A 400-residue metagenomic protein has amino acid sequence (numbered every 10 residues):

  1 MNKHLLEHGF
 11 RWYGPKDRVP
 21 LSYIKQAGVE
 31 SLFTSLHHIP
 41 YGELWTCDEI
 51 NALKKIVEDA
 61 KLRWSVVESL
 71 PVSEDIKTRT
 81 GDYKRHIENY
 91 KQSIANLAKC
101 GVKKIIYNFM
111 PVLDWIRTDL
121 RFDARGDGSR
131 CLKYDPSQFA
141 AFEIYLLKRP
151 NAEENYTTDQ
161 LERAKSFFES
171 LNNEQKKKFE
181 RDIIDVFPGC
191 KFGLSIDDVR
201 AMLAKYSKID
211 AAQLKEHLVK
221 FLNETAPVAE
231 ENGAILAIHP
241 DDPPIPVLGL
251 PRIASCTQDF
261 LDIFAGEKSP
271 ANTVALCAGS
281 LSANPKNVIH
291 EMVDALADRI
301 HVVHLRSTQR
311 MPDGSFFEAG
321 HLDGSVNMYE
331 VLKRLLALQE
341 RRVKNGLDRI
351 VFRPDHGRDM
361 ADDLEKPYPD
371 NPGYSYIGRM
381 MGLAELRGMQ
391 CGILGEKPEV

Functional and structural regions predicted by a protein language model:
N2-E7, G14-K16, S22-K25, E58 (+9 more regions): Histidine-acidic metal/acid-base catalytic patches
W12, D17-Y41: N-terminal ordered "arm"
D17, L44-S65: Glycine-rich, positively charged N-terminal anion/phosphate-binding segment
Q26-E30, K61-K77: A short glycine/small-residue-enriched secondary-structure motif
S35-N51, L248: Glycine-rich, proline-tolerant flexible connector loops at the mouths of alpha/beta enzymes
H38, P71, P111-V112, P243: Conserved beta-strand edge residues that scaffold enzyme active sites
D114-D197, S255: Aromatic- and acidic-residue-enriched segments that line the glycan-binding/catalytic groove of carbohydrate-active
